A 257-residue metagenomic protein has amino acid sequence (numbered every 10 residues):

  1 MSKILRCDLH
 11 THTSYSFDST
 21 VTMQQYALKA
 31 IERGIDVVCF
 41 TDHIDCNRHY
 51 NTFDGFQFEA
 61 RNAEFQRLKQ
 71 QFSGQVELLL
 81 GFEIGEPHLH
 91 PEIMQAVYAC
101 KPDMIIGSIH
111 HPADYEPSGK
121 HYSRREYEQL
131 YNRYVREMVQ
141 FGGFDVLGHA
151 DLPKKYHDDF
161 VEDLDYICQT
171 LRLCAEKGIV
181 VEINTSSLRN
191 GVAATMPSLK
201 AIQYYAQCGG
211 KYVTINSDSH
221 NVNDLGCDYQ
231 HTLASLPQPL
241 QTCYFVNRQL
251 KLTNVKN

Functional and structural regions predicted by a protein language model:
M1-I84, H88, Y156, D165-T170 (+4 more regions): An N-terminally biased module of ancient metal coordination in phosphate/nucleic-acid-related enzymes
I4-D8, V37-C39, E77-G81, D103-I106 (+4 more regions): Structural preference for beta-strand elements that scaffold enzyme active sites
H10, A30, D42, I105 (+4 more regions): Conserved, mostly hydrophobic/aromatic
Y26, A30, V97, M138-F141 (+3 more regions): Generic structural signal for hydrophobic
H43, K211-G226, F245-N247: Short acidic/histidine-rich active-site segments
N51-K177: Extended substrate/RNA-proximal surfaces in nucleic-acid metabolism proteins
A175-S219: Glycine/small-residue-rich hydrophobic helix-like segments
Q230, L240, Q249-N257: C-terminal regulatory/interaction regions
